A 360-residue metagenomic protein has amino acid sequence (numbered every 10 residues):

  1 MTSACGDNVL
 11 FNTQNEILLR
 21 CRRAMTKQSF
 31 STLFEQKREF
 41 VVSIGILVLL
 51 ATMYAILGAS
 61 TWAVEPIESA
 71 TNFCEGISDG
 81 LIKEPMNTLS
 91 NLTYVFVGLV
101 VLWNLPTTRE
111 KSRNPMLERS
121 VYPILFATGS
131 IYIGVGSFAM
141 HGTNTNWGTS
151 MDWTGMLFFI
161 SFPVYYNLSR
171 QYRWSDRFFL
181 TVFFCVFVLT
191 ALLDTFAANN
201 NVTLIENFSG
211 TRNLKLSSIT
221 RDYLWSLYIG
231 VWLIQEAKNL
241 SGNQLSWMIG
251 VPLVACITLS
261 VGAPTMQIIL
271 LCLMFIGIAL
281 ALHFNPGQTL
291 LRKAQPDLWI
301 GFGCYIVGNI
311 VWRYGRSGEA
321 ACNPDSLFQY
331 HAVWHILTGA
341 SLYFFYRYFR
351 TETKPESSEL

Functional and structural regions predicted by a protein language model:
Q14-E16: Charged/polar low-complexity intrinsically disordered segments
C21, T26-A263, Q267-I269, L291-W299 (+1 more regions): Early transmembrane hairpin module of multi-pass membrane proteins
L271-A279: Active/binding-pocket-proximal capping segment
I278-L282, L290, D297: A two-mode feature
P286: Short Cys/His-rich Zn2+-coordinating modules
